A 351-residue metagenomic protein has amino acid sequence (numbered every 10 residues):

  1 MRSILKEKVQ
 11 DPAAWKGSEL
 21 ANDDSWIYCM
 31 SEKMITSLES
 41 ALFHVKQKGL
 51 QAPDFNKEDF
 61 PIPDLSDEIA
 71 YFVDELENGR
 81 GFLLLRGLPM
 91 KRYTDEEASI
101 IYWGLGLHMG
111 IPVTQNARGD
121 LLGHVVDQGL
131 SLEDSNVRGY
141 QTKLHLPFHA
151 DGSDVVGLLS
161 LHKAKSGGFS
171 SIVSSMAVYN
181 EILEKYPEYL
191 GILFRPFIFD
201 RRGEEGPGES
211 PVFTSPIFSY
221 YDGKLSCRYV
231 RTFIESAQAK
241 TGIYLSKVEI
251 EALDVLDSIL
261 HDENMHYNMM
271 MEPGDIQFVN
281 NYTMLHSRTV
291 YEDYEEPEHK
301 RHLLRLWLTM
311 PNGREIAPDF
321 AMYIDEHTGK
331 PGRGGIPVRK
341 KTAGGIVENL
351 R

Functional and structural regions predicted by a protein language model:
M1-F72, N78, L83, G87-R92 (+4 more regions): Active-site environment of non-heme Fe oxygenases that use a 2-His-1-carboxylate facial triad
E96-W103, I172-S174: "Short basic amphipathic alpha-helical interaction patches in structured regions
Y102-V113: A short alpha->loop->secondary-structure connector
